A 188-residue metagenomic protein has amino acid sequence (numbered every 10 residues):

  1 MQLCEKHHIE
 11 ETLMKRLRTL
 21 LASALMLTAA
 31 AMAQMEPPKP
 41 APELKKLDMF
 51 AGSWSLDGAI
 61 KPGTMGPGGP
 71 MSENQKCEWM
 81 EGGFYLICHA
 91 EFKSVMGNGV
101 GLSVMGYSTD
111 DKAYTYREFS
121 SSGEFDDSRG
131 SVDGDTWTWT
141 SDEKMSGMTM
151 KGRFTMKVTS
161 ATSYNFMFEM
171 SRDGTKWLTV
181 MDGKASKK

Functional and structural regions predicted by a protein language model:
M1-L13: Short, Lys/Arg-enriched N-terminal segments with co-localized hydrophobic residues within the first ~10-30 amino acids
I9-E11, L27, S160: Helix-centric, low-specificity signal for extended rod-like, repetitive segments
T12-A24: Bacterial N-terminal signal peptides that target proteins for export
A24-A33: Hydrophobic h-region of N-terminal signal peptides that target proteins for export in Gram-negative bacteria
A33-K188: Hydrophobic small-molecule pocket/channel-lining residues, especially in calycin-type beta-barrels
